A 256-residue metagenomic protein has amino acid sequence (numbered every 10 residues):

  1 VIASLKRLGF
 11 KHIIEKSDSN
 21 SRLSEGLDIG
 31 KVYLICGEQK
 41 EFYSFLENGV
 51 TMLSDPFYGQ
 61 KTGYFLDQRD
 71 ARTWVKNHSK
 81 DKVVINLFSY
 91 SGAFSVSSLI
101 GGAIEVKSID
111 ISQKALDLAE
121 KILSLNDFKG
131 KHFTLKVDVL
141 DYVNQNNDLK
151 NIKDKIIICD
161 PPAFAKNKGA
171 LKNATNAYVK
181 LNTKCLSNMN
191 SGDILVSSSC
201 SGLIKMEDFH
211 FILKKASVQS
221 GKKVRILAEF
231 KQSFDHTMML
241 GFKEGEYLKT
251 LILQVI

Functional and structural regions predicted by a protein language model:
V1-Y64, T73: Non-catalytic substrate-recognition/targeting regions of SAM-dependent transferases
D81-Y90: Conserved class I S-adenosyl-L-methionine
S91-A103: Conserved SAM-binding loop of SAM-dependent methyltransferases across substrates and taxa, primarily the Class I
E105-D110: Conserved SAM-binding motif I beta-strand of class I
K114-D154, I158: S-adenosyl-L-methionine
F128, M189-S191: Helix-to-beta-strand junctions that scaffold the AdoMet/dcAdoMet cofactor pocket in Class I SAM-dependent enzymes
D154-K184: Mobile active-site "lid"/loop adjacent to the S-adenosyl-L-methionine
K180, I194-I256: C-terminal catalytic and target-recognition region of SAM-dependent MTase-like enzymes, primarily methyltransferases
